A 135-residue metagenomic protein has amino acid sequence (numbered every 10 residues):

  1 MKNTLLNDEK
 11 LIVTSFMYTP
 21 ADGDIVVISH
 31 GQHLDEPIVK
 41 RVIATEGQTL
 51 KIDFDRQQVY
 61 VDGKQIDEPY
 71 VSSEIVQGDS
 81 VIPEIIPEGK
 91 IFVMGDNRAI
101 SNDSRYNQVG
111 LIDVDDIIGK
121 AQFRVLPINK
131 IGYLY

Functional and structural regions predicted by a protein language model:
N3-Y135: Soluble "head" domains of membrane/secretory-pathway proteins
